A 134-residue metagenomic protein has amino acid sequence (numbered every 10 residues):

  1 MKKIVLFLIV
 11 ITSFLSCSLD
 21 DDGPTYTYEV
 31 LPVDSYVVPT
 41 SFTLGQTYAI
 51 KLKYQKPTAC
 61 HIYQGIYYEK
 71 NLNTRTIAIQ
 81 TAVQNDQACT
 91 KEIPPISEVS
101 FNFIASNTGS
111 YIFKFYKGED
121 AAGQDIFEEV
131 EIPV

Functional and structural regions predicted by a protein language model:
M1, V5-F7, K53, L72: Residue-level recognition of alpha-helix boundary/capping or hinge positions
K2-S35: Bacterial Sec-dependent N-terminal signal peptides
T25-V134: First exposed extracellular module after export/assembly in secreted or surface-exposed proteins
